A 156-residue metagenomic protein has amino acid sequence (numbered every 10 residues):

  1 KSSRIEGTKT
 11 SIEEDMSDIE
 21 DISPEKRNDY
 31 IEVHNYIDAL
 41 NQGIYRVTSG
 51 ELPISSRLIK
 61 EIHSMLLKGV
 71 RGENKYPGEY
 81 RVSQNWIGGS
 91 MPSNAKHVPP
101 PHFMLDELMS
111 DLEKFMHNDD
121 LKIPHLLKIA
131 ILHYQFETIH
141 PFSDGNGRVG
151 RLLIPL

Functional and structural regions predicted by a protein language model:
K1-L156: FIC/Doc superfamily catalytic core
